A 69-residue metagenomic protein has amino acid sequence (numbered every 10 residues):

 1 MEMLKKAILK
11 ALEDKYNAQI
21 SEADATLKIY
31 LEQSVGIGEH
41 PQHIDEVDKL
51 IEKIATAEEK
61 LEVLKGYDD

Functional and structural regions predicted by a protein language model:
E2-D69: Extended, charge-rich alpha-helical interface modules
